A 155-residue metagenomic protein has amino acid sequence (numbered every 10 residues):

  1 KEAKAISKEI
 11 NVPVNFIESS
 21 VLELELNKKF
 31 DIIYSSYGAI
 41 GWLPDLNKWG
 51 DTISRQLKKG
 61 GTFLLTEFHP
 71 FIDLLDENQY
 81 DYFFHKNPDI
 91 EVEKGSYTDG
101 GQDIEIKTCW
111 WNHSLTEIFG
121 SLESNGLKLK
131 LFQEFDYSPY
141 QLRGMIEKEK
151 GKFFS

Functional and structural regions predicted by a protein language model:
A3-K4: Conserved SAM-binding loop
E9-L22: Conserved SAM-binding strand-loop segment of SAM-dependent methyltransferases
L22-I33: A short acidic, Gly/Pro-enriched loop at the edge of an enzyme's catalytic core that lines a small-molecule cofactor
D31-N47: A short SAM/SAH-binding and catalytic strip from SAM-dependent methyltransferases
N47-T62: A short glycine-rich, Lys/Arg-flanked "PGG" loop and its adjoining helix->strand segment in the class I
T62-S96: Conserved class I S-adenosyl-L-methionine
E67-E77, Q102-E117: Acceptor-substrate binding/catalytic loop of class I
T108-Q133: Short alpha-helix
